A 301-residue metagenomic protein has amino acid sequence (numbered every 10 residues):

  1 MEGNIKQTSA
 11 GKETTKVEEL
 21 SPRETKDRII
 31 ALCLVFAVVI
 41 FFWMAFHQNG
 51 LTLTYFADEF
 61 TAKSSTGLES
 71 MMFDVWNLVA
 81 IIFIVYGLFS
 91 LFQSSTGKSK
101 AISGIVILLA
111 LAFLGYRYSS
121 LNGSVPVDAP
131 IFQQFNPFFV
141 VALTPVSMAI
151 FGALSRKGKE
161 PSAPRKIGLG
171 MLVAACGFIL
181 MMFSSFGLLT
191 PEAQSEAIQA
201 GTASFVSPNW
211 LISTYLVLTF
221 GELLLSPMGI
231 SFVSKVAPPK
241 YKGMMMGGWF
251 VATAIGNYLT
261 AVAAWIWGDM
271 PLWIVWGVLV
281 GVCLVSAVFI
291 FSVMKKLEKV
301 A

Functional and structural regions predicted by a protein language model:
M1-S124, S147, F151-K157, L297-A301: Intracellular loop-helix junctions on the cytosolic face of multi-pass helical membrane proteins
E19-R28, V125, A129, A203 (+2 more regions): Membrane-helix interfacial "entry" motifs
V35-M44, N49, I131-S234, P239-K295: Membrane-embedded alpha-helical bundles of multi-pass transporters/translocases, especially carrier/permease families
